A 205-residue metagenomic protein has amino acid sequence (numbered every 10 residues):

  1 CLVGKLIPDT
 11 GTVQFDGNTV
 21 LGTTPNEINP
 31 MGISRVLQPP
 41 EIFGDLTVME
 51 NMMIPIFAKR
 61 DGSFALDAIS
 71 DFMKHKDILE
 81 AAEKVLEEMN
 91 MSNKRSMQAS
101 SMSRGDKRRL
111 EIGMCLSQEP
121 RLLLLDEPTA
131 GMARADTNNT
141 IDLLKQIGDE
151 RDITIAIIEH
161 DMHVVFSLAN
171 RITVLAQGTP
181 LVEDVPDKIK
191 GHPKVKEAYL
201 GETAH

Functional and structural regions predicted by a protein language model:
C1-H205: Glycine-rich phosphate-binding loops of nucleotide-dependent enzymes
